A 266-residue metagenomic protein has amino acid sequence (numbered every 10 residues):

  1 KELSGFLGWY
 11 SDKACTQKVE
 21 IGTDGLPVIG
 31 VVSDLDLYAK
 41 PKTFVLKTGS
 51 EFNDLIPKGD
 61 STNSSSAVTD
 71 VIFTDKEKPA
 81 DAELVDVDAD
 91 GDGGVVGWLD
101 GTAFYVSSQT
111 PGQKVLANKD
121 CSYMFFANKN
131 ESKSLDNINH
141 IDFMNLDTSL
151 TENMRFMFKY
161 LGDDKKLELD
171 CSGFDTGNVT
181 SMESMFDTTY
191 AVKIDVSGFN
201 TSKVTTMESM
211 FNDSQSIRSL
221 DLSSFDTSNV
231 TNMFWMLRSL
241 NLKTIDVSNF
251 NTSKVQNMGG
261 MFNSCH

Functional and structural regions predicted by a protein language model:
K1-T23: Surface-exposed interfaces of beta-sheet-rich extracellular modules
K18-T43, M236: Conserved "repeat-terminator" motif of extracellular CCP/Sushi domains
Y38-H266: Negatively charged
